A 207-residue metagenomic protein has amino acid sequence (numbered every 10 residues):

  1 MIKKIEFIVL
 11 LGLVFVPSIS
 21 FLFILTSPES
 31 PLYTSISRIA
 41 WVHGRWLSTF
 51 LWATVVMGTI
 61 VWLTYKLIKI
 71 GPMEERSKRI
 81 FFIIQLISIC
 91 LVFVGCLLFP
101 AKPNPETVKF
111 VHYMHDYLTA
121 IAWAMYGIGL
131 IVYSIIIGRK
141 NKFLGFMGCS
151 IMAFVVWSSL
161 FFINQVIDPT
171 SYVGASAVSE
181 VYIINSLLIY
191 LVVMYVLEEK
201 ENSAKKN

Functional and structural regions predicted by a protein language model:
M1-K4, L67-F81, I135-F146, K200-K205: Membrane-interface helix-boundary motifs at transmembrane edges
L11, S77-V94, F146-W157: Transmembrane alpha-helical segments of multi-pass membrane proteins
L13-S30: Alpha-helical transmembrane segments of multi-pass membrane proteins
P17-L22, I89-L98, A153-N164: Aromatic-anchored segments of alpha-helical transmembrane domains
L25, K69, L98-T107, L160-Y172: Juxtamembrane "helix-exit" motif on the non-cytosolic side of transmembrane helices
A40-G58: Interfacial helix-start motif at the membrane-water boundary
I89-G145: Membrane-proximal helix-loop-helix units in multi-pass membrane proteins
Y133-N207: Terminal transmembrane helical module of multi-pass membrane proteins
